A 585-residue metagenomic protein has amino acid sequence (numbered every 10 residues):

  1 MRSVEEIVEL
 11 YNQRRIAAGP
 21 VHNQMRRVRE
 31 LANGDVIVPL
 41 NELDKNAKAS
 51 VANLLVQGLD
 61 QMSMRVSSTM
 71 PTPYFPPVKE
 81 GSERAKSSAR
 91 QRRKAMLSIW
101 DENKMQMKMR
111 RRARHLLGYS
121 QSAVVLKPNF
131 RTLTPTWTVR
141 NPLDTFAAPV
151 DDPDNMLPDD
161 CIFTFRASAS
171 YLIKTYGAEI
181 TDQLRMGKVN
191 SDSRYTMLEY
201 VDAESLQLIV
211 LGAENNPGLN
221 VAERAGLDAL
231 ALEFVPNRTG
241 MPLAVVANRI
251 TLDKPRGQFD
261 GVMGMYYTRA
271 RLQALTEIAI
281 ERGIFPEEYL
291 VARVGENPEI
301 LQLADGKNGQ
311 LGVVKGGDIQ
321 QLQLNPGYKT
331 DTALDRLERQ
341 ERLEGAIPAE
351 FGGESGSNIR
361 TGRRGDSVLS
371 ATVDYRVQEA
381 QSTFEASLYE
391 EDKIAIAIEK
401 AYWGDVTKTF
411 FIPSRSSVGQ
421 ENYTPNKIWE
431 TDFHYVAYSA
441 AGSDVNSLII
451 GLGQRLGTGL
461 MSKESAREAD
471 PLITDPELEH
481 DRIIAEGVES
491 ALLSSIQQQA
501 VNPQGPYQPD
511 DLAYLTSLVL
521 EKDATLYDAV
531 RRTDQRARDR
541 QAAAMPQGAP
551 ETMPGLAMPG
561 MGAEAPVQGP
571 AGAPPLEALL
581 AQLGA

Functional and structural regions predicted by a protein language model:
M1-Q183, D335, D528-V530, D534 (+1 more regions): Extended, helix-rich architectural segments
M1-V21, V36, L40-L55, V78-A89 (+20 more regions): Intrinsic-disorder-associated interaction segments
R2-E6, Q13, V291-A585: C-terminal anchoring/interaction modules
R2-S3, E9-I16, L117-Q121, K127-G327 (+1 more regions): Structured, contiguous alpha/beta core segments that scaffold functional sites
I16, P20, V51-L59, M64 (+5 more regions): Long, contiguous amphipathic alpha-helices that act as assembly "spine/axial" helices in icosahedral shell and virion
N33, K45, K174, M186 (+4 more regions): Generic detector of low-complexity/intrinsically disordered segments and short hydrophobic N-terminal stretches
D35, S67-P73, T138, T145 (+16 more regions): Generic N-terminal simple sequence motifs
N41, P73-K79, D144, D151 (+17 more regions): Intrinsically disordered, low-complexity segments enriched in proline/serine/threonine
